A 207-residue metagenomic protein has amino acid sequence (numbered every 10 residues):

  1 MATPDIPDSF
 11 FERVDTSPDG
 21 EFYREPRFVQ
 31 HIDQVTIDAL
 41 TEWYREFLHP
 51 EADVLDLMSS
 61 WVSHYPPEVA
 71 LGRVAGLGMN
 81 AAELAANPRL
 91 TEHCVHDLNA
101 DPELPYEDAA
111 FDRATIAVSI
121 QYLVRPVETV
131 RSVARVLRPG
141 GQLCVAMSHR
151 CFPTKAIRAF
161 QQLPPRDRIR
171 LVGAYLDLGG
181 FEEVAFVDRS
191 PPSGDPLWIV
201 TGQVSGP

Functional and structural regions predicted by a protein language model:
A2-P50: Class I SAM-dependent methyltransferase Rossmann-like catalytic core, especially the SAM/SAH-binding loop
A39, Q162-F186: Short alpha-helix
E42, E46-L104: Class I SAM-dependent methyltransferase SAM/SAH-binding core
D101-A114: A short acidic, Gly/Pro-enriched loop at the edge of an enzyme's catalytic core that lines a small-molecule cofactor
D112-V127: A short SAM/SAH-binding and catalytic strip from SAM-dependent methyltransferases
V127-Q142: A short glycine-rich, Lys/Arg-flanked "PGG" loop and its adjoining helix->strand segment in the class I
Q142-G173: Conserved class I S-adenosyl-L-methionine
G179-G180, R189-P207: Core SAM-dependent methyltransferase catalytic element
